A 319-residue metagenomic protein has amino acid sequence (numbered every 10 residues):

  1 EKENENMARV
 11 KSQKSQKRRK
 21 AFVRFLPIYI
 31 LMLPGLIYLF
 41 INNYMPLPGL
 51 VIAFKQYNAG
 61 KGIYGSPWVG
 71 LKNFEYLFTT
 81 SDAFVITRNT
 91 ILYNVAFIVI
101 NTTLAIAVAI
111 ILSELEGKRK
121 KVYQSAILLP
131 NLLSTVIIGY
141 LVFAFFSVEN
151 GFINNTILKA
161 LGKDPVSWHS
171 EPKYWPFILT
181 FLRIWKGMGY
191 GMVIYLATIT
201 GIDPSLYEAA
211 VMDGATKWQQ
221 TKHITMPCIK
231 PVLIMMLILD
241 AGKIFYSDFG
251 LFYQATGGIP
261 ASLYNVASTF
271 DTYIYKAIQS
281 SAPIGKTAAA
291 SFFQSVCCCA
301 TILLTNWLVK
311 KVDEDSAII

Functional and structural regions predicted by a protein language model:
E1-F22: Short, Lys/Arg-rich, polar N-terminal cytosolic tail immediately upstream of the first transmembrane signal-anchor
K20-I319: A structural signal for multi-pass alpha-helical bundles of membrane permease subunits that mediate small-molecule
